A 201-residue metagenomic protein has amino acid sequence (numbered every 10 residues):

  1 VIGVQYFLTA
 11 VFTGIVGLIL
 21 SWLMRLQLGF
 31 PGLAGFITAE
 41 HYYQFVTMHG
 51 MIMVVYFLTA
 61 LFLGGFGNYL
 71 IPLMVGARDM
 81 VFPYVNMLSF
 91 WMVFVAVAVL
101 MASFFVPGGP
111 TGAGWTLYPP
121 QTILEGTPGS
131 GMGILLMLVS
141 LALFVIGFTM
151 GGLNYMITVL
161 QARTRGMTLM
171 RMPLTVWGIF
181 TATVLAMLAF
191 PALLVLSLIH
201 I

Functional and structural regions predicted by a protein language model:
V1-I2, L18-E40, Q44, L61-S89 (+2 more regions): Membrane-interfacial helix termini and the short, flexible loops that connect transmembrane helices in multi-pass
T9-L18, S89-P107, T181-V195: Hydrophobic alpha-helical membrane-insertion segments
T47-T59, T127-F148: Hydrophobic alpha-helical transmembrane segments
M51-A60, F82-A96: Hydrophobic alpha-helical transmembrane segments in multi-pass integral membrane proteins
M137-N154, L188-S197: Hydrophobic transmembrane alpha-helices and their helix-loop junctions in integral membrane proteins
I199-I201: Conserved small/polar residues in nucleotide/adenosyl-binding loops
